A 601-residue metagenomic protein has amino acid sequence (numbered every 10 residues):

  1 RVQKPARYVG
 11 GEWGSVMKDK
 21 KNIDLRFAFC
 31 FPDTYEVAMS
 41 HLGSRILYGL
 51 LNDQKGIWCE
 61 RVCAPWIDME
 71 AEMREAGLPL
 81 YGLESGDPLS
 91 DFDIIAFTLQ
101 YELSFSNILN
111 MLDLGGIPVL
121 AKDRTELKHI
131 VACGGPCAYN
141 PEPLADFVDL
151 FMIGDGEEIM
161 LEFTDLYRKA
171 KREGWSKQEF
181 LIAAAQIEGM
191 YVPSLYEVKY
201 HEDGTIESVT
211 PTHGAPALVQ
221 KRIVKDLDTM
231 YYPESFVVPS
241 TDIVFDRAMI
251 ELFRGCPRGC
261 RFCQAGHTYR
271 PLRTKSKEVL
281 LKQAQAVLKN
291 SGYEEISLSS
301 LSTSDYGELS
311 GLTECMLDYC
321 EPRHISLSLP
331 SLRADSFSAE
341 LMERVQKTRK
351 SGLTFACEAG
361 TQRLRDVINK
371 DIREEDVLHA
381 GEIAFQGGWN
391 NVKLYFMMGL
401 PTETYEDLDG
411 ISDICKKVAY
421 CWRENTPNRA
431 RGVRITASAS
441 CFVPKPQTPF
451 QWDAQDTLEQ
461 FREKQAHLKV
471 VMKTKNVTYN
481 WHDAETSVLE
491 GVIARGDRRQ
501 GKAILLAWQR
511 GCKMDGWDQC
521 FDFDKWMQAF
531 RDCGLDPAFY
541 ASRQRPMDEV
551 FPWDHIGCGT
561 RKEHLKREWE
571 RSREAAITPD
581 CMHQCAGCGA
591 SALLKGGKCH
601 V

Functional and structural regions predicted by a protein language model:
R1-A28, Y35-E36, P193, K199 (+3 more regions): N-terminal [4Fe-4S]-dependent radical SAM core
R1-V16, F27-F29, T474-V601: Radical SAM enzyme core and accessory elements
F27-D33, L51, V237-Q264, L288 (+2 more regions): N-terminal pre-triad scaffold of radical SAM enzymes
F29-C30, T34, L103, A286-K393 (+2 more regions): Conserved SAM/AdoMet-binding glycine-rich loop
H41, D242-E278, Q584-V601: Canonical Radical SAM [4Fe-4S] cluster-binding loop centered on the CxxxCxxC motif and its immediate flanking residues
K55-D68: A short beta-strand-loop structural module common to alpha/beta enzyme folds
P65-P211, P449-D497, L505-C520: Glycine-rich beta-alpha loop elements in corrinoid/cobalamin-binding modules across cobalamin-dependent enzymes
A184-V192, L301-Y306, P330-S336, G399 (+4 more regions): A glycine-rich phosphate-binding loop feature that marks nucleotide/adenosyl-phosphate handling sites
